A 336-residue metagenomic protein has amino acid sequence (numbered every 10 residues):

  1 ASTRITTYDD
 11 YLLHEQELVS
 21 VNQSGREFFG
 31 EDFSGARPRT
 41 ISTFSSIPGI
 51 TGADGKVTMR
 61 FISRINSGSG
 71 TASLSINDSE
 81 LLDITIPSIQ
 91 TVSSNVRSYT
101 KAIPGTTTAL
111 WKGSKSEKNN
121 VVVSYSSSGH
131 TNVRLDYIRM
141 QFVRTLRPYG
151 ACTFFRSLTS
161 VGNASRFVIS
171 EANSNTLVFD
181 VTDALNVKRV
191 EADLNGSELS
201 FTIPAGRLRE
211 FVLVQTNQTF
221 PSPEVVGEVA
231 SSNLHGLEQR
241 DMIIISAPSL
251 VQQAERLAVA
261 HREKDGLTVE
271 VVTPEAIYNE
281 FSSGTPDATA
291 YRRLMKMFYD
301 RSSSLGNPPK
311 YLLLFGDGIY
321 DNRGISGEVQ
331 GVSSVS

Functional and structural regions predicted by a protein language model:
A1-M242, S246-P248, V259-E263, E280-S336: Structured catalytic cores of large enzymes
T176, T268-V269: Hydrophobic anchor at the start of a short beta-strand that flanks the dinucleotide cofactor-binding loop
V271-T273: A structural preference for short, hydrophobic beta-strand core positions in alpha/beta folds
A276-Y278: Short acidic loop-to-helix transition motifs that present clustered carboxylates
